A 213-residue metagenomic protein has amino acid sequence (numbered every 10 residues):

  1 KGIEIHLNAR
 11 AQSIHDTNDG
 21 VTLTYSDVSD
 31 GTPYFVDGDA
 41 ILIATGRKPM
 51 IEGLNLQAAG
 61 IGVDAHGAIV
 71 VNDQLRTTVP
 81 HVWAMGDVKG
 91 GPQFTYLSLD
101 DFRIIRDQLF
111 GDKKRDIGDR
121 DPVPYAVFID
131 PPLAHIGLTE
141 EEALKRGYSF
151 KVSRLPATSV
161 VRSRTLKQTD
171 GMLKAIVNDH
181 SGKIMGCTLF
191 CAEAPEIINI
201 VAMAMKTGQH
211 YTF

Functional and structural regions predicted by a protein language model:
K1-D73, P132, L138, K145: A Rossmann-like FAD-binding core segment of flavoenzymes
K1-H6, I14-T22, V28, P92 (+1 more regions): Glycine-rich flavin
I3-E4, V82, F150: Short, conserved active-site loop motifs that form the nucleotide-linked donor/cofactor pocket
I5-N8, F35, R76-V79, P92 (+6 more regions): Electropositive phosphate-/nucleotide-binding environments in soluble metabolic enzymes
D16-V21, V79, L166-G171: A short, glycine/Asx- and small/polar-enriched loop/turn that sits immediately N-terminal to a beta-strand
Y34-K113, A204, H210: FAD-site-proximal beta/loop scaffold in flavoenzymes
G111, V123, F128-F213: Flexible, glycine-rich terminal cap/loop adjacent to redox cofactors in electron-transfer oxidoreductases
